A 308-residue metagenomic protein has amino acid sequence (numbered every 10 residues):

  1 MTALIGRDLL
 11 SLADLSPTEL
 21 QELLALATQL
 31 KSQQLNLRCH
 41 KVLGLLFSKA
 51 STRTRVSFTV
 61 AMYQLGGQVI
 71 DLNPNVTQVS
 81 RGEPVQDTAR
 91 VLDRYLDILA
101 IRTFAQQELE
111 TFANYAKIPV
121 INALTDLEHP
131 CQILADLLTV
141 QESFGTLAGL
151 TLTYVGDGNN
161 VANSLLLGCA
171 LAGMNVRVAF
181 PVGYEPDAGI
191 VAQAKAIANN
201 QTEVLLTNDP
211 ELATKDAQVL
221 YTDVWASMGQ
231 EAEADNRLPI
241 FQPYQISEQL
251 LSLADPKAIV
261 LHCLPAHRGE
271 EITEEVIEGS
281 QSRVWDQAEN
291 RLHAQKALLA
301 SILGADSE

Functional and structural regions predicted by a protein language model:
M1-V56, V60: Positively charged, low-complexity intrinsically disordered leader regions
L37-L43, A148-L150, K257: Phosphate-coordination loops involved in phosphoryl transfer and adenosine-cofactor binding
R38-Q141, R268: Phosphate/diphosphate ligand-binding glycine-rich loop within oxidoreductases
S48-A61, F144-T222: Glycine-rich phosphate/diphosphate-binding loop of Rossmann-like nucleotide-binding domains
L65, Y115-A116, A172, A254-P256 (+1 more regions): Short, structured coil segments at secondary-structure junctions
K195-E274: Rossmann-like adenosine-cofactor binding region
E278-E308: C-terminal helix-to-coil terminal segments
